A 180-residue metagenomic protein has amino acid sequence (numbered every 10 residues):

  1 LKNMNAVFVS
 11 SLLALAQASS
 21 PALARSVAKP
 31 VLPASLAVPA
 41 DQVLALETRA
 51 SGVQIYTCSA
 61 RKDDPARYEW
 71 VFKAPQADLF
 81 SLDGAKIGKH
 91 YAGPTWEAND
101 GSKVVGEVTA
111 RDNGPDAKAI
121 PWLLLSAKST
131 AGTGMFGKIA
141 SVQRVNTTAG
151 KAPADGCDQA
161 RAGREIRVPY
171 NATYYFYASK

Functional and structural regions predicted by a protein language model:
L1-V9: Bacterial N-terminal signal peptides that target proteins for export
S10-A16: Bacterial N-terminal signal peptides
A16-A18, A22-S26: Boundary at the C-terminal end of the N-terminal hydrophobic targeting segment
R25-Y56, K62-K180: Primary mode marks residue(s) on the alpha4-beta5-alpha5 output face of response regulator receiver
